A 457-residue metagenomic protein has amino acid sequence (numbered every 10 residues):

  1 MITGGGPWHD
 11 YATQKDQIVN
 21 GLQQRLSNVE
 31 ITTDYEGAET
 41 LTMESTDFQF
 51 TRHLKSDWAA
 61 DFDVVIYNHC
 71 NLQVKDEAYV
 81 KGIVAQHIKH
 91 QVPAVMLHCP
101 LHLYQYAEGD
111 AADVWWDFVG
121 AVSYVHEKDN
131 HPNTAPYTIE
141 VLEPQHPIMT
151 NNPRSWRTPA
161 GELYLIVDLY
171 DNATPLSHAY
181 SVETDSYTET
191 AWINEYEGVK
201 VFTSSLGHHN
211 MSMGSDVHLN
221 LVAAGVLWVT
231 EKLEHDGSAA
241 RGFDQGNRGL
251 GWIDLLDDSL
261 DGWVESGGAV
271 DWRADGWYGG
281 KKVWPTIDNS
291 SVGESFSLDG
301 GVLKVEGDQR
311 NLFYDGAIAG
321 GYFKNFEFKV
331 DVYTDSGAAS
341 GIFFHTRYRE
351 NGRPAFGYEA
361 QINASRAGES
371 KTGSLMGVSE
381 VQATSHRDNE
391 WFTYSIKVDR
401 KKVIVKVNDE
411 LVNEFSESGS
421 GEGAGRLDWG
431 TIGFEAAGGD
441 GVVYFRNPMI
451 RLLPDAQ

Functional and structural regions predicted by a protein language model:
I2, P7-L103: Helical hinge/lid and interdomain linker segments adjacent to catalytic or ligand-binding clefts that mediate domain
G5-W8, G37-L41, C70-V74, A94 (+8 more regions): Solvent-exposed loop/turn segments at secondary-structure junctions within structured extracellular/periplasmic domains
T13, Q17, G21, G82-I83 (+3 more regions): Extracytoplasmic/secreted proteins, especially bacterial periplasmic and envelope-associated proteins
Q23-E30, Q49-F50, N130-V201, S205: Catalytic beta-strand/loop cores that center a nucleophilic Ser/Cys/Thr and support acyl-enzyme chemistry
Q24, E36, E183-T188, E195-Q245: Extracellular ligand-binding/catalytic regions of CAZymes and related secreted enzymes and adhesion modules
L72-N151: A glycine-rich, often tryptophan-bearing local segment used as a flexible ligand/cofactor-contacting loop or short
A112, V125-H131, G242-Q457: Carbohydrate-interacting regions of secretory-pathway proteins
